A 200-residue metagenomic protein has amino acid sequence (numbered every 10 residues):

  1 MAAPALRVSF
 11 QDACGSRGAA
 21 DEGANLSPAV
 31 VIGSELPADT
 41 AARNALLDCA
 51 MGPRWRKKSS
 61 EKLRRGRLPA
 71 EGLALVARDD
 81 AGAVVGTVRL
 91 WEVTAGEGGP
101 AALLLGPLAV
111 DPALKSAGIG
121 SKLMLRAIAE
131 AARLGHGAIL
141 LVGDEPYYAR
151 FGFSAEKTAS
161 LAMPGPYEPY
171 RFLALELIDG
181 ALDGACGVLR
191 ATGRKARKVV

Functional and structural regions predicted by a protein language model:
E22-K62, P69-V84, D179-V200: Short amphipathic alpha-helix that is part of the acyltransferase structural core
G72, E168-L173: Short hydrophobic/aromatic beta-strand or adjacent loop that forms the aromatic wall/cage of a ligand/substrate-binding
A74-V76, A83-T94, A101-A109: Conserved beta-strand in the GNAT
A83, E97-G98, D111-K122, L134 (+1 more regions): Conserved glycine-rich acetyl-CoA-binding loop
L105, V110, S116-A129, L141: Conserved acetyl-CoA-binding loop-helix of GNAT-fold acetyltransferases
R133-G137, V142-E168: Conserved active-site alpha-helix within GNAT-family acetyltransferase domains
